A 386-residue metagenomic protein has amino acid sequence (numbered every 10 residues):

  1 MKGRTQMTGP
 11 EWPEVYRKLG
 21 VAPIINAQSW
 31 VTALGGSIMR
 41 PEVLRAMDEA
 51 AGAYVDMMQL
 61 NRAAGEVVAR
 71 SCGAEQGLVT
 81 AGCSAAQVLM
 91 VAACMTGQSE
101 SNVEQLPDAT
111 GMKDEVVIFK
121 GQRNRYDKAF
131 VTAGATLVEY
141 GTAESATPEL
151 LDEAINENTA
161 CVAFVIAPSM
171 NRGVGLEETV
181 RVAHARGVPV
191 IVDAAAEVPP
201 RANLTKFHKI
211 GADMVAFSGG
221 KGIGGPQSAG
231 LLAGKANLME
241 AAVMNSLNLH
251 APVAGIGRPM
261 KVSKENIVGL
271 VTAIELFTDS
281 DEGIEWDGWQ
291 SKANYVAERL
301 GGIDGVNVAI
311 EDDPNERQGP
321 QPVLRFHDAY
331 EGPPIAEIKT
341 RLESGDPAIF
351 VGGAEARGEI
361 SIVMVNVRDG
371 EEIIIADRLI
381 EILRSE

Functional and structural regions predicted by a protein language model:
M1-Q6: Short, Lys/Arg-enriched N-terminal segments with co-localized hydrophobic residues within the first ~10-30 amino acids
M7, A46, A50-M58: N-terminal alpha-helical segment of soluble enzymes
T8-L34, I38, R62-F277, E282 (+2 more regions): Conserved PLP-enzyme active-site core in the AAT-like
V15, L300-E381: Conserved C-terminal alpha-helix-loop-beta "cap" of PLP-dependent enzymes that closes/shapes the active-site mouth
P23-A33, E42-A51, G319-L324: Generic N-terminal amphipathic, Lys/Arg-enriched alpha-helix
A46, G255-P322: Structural motif of enzymes handling amino- and sulfur-group chemistry
A93, R378-S385: C-terminal alpha-helix
G175-T179, V296, I338: A general structural detector for well-ordered alpha-helical segments in enzyme core domains, enriched
